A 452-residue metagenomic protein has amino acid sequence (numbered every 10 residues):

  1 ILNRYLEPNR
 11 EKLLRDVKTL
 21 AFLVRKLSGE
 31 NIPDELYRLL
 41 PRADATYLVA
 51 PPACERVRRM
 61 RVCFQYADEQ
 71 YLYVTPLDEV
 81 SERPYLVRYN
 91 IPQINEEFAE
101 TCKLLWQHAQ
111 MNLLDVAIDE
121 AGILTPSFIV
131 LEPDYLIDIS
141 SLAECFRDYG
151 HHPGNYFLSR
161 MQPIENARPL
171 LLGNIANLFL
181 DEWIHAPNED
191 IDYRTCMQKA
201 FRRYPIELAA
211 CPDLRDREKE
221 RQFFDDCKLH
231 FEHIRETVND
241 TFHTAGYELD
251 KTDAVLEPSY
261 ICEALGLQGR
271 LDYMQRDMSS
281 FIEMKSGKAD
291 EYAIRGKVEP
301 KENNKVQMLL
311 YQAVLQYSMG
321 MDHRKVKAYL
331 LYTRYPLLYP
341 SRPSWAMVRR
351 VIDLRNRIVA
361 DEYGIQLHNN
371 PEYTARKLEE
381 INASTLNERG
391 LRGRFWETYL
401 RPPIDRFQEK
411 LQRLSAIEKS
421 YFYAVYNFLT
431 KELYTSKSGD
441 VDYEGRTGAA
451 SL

Functional and structural regions predicted by a protein language model:
I1, P76-W106, K251-N356: Mg2+/Mn2+-dependent nuclease catalytic core
L2-L36, I94-T101, P126-I137, V298-E299 (+1 more regions): Metal-dependent nuclease catalytic regions and adjoining charged, substrate-binding loops involved in nucleic-acid end
R4-C54, F179-L256, K431-L433, D442: A non-catalytic, helix-rich entry segment at domain boundaries
Y5-N9, R160-A167, E291-P300: Short, polar/flexible loop-turn hinges at active-site or ligand-entry regions and domain interfaces
L13-V80, P371-L452: Accessory interdomain/linker segments of ATP-dependent helicases and helicase-like nucleic-acid enzymes that mediate
R15, L171, N303-V306: A generic structural signal for residues located within well-ordered alpha-helices of large catalytic or ligand-binding
Y47-D68, E132-R235, E388-N427: Nuclease catalytic cores
E97-P126: Flexible glycine-rich surface loops and low-complexity tracts that mediate binding to linear polymers
